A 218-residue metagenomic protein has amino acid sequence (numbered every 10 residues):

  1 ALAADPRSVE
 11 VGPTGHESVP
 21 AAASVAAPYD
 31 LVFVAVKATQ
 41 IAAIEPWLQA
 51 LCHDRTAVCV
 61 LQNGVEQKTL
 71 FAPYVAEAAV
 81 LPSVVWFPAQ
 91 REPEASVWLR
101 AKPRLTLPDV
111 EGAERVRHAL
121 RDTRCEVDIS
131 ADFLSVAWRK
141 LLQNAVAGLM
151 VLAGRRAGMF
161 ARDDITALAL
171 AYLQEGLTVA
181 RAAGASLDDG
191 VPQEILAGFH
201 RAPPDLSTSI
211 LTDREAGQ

Functional and structural regions predicted by a protein language model:
L2, E10-S96: Rossmann-like NAD(P)(H) cofactor-binding subdomain of soluble oxidoreductases
E17-V25, A113, R155-R162: Short, basic, helix/turn surface patches
A27, L61-K140, V146: Rossmann-fold dinucleotide-binding core
T39, E66, E111, R115 (+2 more regions): Conserved active-site and cofactor/substrate-binding residues in soluble primary-metabolism enzymes
A50, H118, D122, T178-A182: A generic structural signal for well-ordered alpha-helical segments enriched in polar/charged residues
C52, V75, R124, A153 (+1 more regions): A broad structural signal for alpha-helix termini and local helix breaks/kinks
L134-Q218: Helical "substrate-binding/catalytic lid" subdomain of Rossmann-like NAD(P)-dependent dehydrogenases/reductases
